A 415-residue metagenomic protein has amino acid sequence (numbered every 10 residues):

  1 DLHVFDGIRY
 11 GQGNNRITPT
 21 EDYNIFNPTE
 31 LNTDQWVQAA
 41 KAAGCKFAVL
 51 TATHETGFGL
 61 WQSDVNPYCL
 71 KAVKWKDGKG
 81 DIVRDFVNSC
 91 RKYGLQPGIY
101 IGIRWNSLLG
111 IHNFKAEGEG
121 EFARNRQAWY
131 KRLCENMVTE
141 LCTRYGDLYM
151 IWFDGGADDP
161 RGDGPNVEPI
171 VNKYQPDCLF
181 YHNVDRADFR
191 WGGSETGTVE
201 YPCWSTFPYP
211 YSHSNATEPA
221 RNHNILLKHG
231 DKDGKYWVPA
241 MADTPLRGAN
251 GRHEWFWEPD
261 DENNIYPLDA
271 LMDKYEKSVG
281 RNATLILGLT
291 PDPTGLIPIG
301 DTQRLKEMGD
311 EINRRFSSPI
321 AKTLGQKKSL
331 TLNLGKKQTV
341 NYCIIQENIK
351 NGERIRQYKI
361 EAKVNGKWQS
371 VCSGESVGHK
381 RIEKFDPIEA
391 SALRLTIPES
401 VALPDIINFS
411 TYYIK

Functional and structural regions predicted by a protein language model:
D1-A362, S370-F385, T396-D405, Y413: Mature catalytic domains of secreted/periplasmic carbohydrate-active enzymes
S391-L393: Exposed beta-strand face motif in extracellular beta-rich ectodomains
F409: Aromatic-rich beta-strand patches that line glycan-recognition/binding surfaces of extracellular proteins
